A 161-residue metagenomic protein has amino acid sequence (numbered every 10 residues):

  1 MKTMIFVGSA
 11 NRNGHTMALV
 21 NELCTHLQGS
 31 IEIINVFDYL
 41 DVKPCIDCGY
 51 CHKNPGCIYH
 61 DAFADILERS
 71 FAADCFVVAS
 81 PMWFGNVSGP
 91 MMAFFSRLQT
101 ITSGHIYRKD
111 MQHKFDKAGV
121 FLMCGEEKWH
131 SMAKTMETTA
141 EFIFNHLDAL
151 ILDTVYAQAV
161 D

Functional and structural regions predicted by a protein language model:
M1-S103: N-terminal beta1-alpha1-beta2 submodule of the flavodoxin-like/Rossmannoid cofactor-binding fold
G8-S9, V36, L122-E126, Y156: Cofactor-binding loop segments of dinucleotide-utilizing enzymes, especially the Rossmann-like FAD- and NAD(P)+-binding
Q28-I31, H146-L152: Structural alpha-beta junctions
P81, A159-V160: Flexible loop residues that form catalytic and substrate-binding hotspots at small-molecule/glycan-binding clefts
L98, T102-H105, L147, A159: Short, well-ordered alpha-helical segments in soluble proteins
I106-L150: Short, glycine-/small-residue-rich phosphate/pyrophosphate-handling segment
L152-Q158: Beta-strand-loop-alpha "switch" segments that mediate conformational coupling across diverse proteins
